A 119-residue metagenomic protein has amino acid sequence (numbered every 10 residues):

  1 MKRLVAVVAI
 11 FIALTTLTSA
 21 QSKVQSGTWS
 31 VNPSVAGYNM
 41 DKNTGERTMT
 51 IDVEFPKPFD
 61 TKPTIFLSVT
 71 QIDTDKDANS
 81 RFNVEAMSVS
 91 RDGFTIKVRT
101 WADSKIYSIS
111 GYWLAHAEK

Functional and structural regions predicted by a protein language model:
L4, S19-F66, T70-D75, S80-K119: Extracellular receptor-binding modules and their adjoining Ser/Thr/Gly/Asp/Asn-rich linkers
L4-L14: Sec-dependent N-terminal signal peptides
